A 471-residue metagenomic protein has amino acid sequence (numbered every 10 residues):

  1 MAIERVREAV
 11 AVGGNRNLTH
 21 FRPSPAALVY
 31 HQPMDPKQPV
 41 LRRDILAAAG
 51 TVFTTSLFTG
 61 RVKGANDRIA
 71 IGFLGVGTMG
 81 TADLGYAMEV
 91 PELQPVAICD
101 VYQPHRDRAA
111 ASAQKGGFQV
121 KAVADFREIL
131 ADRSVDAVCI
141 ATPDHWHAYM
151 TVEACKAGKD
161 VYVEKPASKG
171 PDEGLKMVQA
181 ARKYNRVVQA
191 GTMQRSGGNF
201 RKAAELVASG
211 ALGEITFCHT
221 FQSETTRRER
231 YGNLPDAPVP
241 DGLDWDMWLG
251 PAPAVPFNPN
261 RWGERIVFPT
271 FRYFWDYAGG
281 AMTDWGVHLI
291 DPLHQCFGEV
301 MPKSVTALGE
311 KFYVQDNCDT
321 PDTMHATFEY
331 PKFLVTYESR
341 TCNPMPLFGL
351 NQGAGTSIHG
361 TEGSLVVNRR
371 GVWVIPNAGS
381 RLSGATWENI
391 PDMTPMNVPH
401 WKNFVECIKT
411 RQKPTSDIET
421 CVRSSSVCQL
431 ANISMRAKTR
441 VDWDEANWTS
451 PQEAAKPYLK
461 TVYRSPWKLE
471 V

Functional and structural regions predicted by a protein language model:
I3, E8, R16-V40: N-terminal secretory signal peptides
D35-V52: N-terminal secretory signal peptides and thylakoid transit peptides that target proteins across membranes
A48-G116, Q194-G197, L293: N-terminal Rossmann-like dinucleotide-binding module
T81, A148, V287: Residues forming the Rossmann-fold NAD(P)(H) cofactor-binding site
V120-D125: Conserved SAM-binding strand-loop segment of SAM-dependent methyltransferases
V138-C139: N-terminal Rossmann-like NAD(P) cofactor-binding module of classical short-chain dehydrogenase/reductase
P143-D144, A148-S196, G210: Beta-strand-loop-alpha-helix segment that lines the small-molecule cofactor/substrate pocket of alpha/beta enzymes
R201-K202, E214-E419, R423-V471: Contiguous beta-strand/loop segments that form the cofactor/metal-binding neighborhood of enzyme cores
